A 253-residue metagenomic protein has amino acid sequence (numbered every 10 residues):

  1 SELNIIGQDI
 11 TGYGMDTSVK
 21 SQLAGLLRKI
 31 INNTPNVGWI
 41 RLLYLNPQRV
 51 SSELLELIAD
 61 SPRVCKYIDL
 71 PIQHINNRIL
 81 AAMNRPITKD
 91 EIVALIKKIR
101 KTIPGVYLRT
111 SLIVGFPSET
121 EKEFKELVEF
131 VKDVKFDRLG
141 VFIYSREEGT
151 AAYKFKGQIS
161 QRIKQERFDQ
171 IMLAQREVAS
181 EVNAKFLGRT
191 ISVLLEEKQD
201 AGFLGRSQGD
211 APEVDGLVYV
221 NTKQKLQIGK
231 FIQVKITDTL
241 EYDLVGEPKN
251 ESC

Functional and structural regions predicted by a protein language model:
S1-E121: Conserved SAM/AdoMet-binding glycine-rich loop
S1-Y13, I68, D90-K97, K101 (+4 more regions): Proteins enriched for Cys/Gly/acidic motifs involved in redox and nucleic-acid/cofactor modification
I5, L42, L70, S111 (+5 more regions): Conserved, mostly hydrophobic/aromatic
G7, Y44, I72-H74, T110-V114 (+6 more regions): Active-site proximal loops enriched in glycine and acidic residues that flank catalytic Cys/His/Asp and coordinate
G14-N36, A82-M83, R146-E177: Radical SAM enzyme [4Fe-4S]-AdoMet core and its adjacent flexible, acidic and glycine-rich loops/tails across
L54-L55, L127, V220: Short beta-alpha junctions and helix-cap segments that line functional grooves
K154-C253: Terminal RNA-binding accessory module
